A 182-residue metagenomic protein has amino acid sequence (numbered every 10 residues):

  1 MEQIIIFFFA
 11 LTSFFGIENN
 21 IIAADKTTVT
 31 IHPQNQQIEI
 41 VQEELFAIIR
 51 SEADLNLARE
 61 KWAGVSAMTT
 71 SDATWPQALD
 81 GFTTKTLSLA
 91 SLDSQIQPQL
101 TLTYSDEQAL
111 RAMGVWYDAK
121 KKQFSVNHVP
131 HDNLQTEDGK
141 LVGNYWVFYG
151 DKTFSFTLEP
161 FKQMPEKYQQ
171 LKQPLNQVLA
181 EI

Functional and structural regions predicted by a protein language model:
I4-S13: Sec-dependent N-terminal signal peptides
F14-E18: C-terminal segment of classical bacterial N-terminal signal peptides
N20-D25: Amphipathic hydrophobic-ligand
K26-T30: Hydrophobic/aromatic beta-strand elements that line small-molecule binding cavities or substrate pockets in beta-rich
P33-E39, E44-E52, D106-A109: Primarily extracytoplasmic ectodomains and periplasmic/lumenal surface modules that are beta-strand-rich
E43-P76: N-terminal, post-signal-peptide region of Sec/Tat-exported proteins
A73-I182: Mature, soluble, non-transmembrane domains
